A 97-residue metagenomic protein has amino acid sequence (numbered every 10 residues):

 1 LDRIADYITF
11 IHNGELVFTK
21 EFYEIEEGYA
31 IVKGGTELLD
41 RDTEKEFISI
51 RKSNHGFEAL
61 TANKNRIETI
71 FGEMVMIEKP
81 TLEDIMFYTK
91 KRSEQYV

Functional and structural regions predicted by a protein language model:
L1-T61: ABC transporter nucleotide-binding domain
H55-V97: C-terminal coupling/interaction segments
